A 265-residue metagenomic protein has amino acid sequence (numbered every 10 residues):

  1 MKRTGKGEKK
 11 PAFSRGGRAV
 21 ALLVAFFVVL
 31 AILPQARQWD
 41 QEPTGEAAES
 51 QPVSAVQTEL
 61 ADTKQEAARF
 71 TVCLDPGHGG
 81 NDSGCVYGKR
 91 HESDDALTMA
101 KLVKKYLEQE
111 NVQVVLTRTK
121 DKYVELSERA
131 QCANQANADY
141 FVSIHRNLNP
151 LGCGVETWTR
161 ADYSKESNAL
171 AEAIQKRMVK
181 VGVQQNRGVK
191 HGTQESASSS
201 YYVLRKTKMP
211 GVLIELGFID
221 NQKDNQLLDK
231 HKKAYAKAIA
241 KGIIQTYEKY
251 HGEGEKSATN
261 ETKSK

Functional and structural regions predicted by a protein language model:
M1-G16, V24: N-terminal Lys/Arg-rich, disordered targeting/topogenic segments
R18-Q35: Hydrophobic membrane-insertion alpha-helices, especially the h-region of bacterial N-terminal signal peptides
I32-S50, A55, G254: Sec-dependent signal peptide cleavage junction
E49-A130: Active-site histidine-acidic residue metal-binding/catalytic motifs, centered on HxH/HExxH-like signatures
C73-V86, K120-M178, Q194-D220: Active-site microenvironments of hydrolase-like enzyme catalytic domains
E92-D95, M99, V103, L126-C132 (+7 more regions): Stable alpha-helical elements in mature extracytoplasmic
K101-V112, N134-A138, R146, Q175-V183 (+3 more regions): Sec-exported extracytoplasmic/periplasmic mature domains
A136, F141-I144, G192-K265: Active-site-adjacent mobile loop/cap segments within catalytic or ligand-binding domains
